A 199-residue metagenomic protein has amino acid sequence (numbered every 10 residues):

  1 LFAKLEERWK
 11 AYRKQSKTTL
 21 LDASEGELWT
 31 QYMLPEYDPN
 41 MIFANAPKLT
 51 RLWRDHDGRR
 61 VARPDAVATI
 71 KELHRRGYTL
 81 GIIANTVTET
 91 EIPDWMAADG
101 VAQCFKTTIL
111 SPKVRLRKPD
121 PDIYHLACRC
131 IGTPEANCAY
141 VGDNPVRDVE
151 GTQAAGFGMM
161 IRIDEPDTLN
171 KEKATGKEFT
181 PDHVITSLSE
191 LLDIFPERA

Functional and structural regions predicted by a protein language model:
L1-R76, E89: N-terminal helical cap/lid subdomain that shapes the substrate entry/recognition surface in HAD-like hydrolases
V67, K71-H74, I83, V87-A199: Asp-based, Mg2+/Mn2+-dependent phosphohydrolase catalytic module
